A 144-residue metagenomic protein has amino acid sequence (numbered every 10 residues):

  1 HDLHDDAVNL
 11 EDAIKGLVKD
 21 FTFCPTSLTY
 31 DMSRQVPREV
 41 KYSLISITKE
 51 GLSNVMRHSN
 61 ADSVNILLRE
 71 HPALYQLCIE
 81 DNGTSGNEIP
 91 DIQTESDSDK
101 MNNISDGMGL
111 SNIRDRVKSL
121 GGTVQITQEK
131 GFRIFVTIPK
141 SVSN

Functional and structural regions predicted by a protein language model:
H1-N144: Coiled-coil dimerization/phosphotransfer module
